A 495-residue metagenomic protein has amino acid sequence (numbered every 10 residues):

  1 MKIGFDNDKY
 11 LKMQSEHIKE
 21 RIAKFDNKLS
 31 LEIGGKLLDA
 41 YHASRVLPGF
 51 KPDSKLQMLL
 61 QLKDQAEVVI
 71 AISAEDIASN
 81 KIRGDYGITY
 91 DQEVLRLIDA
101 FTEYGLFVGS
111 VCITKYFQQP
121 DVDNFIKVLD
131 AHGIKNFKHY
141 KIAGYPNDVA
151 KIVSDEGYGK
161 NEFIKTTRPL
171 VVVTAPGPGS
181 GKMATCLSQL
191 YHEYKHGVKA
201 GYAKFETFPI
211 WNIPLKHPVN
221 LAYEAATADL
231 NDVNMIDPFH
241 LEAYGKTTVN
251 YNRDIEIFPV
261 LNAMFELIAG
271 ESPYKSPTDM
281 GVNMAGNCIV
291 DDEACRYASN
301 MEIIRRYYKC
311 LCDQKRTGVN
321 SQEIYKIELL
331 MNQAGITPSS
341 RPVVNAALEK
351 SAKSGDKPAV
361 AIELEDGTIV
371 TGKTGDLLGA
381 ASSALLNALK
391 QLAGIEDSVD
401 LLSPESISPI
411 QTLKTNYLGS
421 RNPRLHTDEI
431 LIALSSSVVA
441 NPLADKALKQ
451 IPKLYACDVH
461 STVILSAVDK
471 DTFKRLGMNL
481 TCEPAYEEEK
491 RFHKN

Functional and structural regions predicted by a protein language model:
M1-V173, Q189-K350, S354-K357, L364-D366 (+2 more regions): Flexible phosphate-sensing "switch/lid" loops adjacent to ATP/NTP-binding sites across phosphate-transfer
G177-P178: The conserved Walker
K182, A359-A361: Transmembrane alpha-helical segments and their cytosolic interface motifs in multi-pass membrane proteins
T185: Hydrophobic positions on the alpha1 helix immediately C-terminal to the Walker A/P-loop
K373-T374: Short clusters of small/polar residues that mark proteolytic maturation junctions
L377-A393: A short, polar/charged loop-to-alpha-helix boundary motif
Q391-P423: Short HxH-centered metal-ligating active-site micro-motif
